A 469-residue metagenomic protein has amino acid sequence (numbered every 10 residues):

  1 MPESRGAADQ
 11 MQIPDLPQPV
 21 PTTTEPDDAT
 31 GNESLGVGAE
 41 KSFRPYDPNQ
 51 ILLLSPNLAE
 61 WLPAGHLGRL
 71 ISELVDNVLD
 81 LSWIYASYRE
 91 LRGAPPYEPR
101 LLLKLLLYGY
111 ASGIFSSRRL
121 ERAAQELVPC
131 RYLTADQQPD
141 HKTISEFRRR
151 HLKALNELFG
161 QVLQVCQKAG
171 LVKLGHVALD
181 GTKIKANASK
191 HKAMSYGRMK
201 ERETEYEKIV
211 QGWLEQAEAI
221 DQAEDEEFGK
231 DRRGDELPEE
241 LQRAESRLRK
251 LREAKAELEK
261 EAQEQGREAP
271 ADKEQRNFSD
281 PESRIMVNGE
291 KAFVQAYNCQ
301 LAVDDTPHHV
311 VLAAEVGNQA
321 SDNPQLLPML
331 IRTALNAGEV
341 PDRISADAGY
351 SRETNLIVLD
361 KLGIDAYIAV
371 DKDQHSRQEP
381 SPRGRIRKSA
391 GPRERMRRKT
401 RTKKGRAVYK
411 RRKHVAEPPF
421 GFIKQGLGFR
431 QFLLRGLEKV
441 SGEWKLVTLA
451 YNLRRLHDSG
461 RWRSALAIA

Functional and structural regions predicted by a protein language model:
M1-D28, S34-L35, A39, P45 (+4 more regions): Anion-binding and metal-coordination hotspots
Q18, L54-S55, E60, A64 (+7 more regions): Generic detector of low-complexity/intrinsically disordered segments and short hydrophobic N-terminal stretches
L35-R69, E90: Positively charged, structured surface patches that bind polyanionic biopolymers
L62-L107, S112: Basic, short loop/linker segments at the boundary and entry of helix-turn-helix/winged-helix-like folds
R131-A135: Short arginine-rich
